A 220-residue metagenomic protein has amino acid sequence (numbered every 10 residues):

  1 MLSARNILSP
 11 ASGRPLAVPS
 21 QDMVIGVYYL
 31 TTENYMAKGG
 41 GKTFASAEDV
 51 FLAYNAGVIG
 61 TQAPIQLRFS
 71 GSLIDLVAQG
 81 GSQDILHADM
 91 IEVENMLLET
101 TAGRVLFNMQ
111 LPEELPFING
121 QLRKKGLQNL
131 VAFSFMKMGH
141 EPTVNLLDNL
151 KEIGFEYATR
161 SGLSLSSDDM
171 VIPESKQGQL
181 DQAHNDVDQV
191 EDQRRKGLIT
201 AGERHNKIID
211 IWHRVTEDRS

Functional and structural regions predicted by a protein language model:
M1-G202: Feature marking long nucleic-acid-engaging regions of large polymerase/nuclease enzymes
A183-V190, R204-R219: Short amphipathic alpha-helical coiled-coil/interface segments
